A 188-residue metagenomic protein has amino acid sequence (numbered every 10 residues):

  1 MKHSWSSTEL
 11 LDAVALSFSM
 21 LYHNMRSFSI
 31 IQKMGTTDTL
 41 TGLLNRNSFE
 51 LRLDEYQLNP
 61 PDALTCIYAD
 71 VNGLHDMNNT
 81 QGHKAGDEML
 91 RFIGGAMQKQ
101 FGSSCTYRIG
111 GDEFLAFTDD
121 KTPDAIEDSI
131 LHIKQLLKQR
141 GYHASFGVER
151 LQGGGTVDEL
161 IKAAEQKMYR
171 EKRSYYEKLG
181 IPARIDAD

Functional and structural regions predicted by a protein language model:
H3-H23: Amphipathic alpha-helical "output/dimerization" segments
L21, M25-Q32, E50, S174 (+1 more regions): Amphipathic coiled-coil signal-coupling helices
S29-L51, A69-H83, R91: Conserved nucleotide-binding and Mg2+-coordinating catalytic segments in signaling enzymes
L74, F92-I93, F114, F146: Hydrophobic framework residues that shape the active-site pocket of cyclic nucleotide turnover catalytic cores
H83, E127-Q135, E149-D188: Catalytic-core segments of nucleotide cyclases and related cyclic-nucleotide turnover enzymes
A85-S104: Active-site-proximal alpha-helical element of nucleotidyl cyclase-like catalytic domains and analogous helices
M89, L115-I133: Short helix/loop segment flanking the catalytic signature motif in cyclic-nucleotide metabolism enzymes
C105-I109: A short pre-motif secondary-structure segment
